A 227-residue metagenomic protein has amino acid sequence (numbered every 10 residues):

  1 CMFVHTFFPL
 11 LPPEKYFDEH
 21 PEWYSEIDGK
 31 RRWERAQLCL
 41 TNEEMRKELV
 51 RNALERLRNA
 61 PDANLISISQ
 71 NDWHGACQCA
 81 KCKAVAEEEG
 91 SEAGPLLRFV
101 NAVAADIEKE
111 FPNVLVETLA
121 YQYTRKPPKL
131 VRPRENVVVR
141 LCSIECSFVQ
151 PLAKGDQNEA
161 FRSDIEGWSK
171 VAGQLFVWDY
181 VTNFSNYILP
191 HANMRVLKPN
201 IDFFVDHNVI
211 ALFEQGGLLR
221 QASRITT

Functional and structural regions predicted by a protein language model:
C1-R98, E108-P112, A120, V138-L141 (+1 more regions): Feature activates predominantly on carbohydrate-active enzymes
D18-H20, V131-L152, Q157-F161: Active-site-adjacent "gating/activation" loops or surface patches in catalytic cores
N59-P61, V131-R134, D206: Extracellular/periplasmic catalytic domains that process cell-envelope and extracellular macromolecules
G75-A80, F148-Q150, S223-R224: Short acidic/His/Gly/Ser-rich catalytic and metal-binding motifs that mark active-site loops of diverse hydrolases
E117-E145, I188-V196, Q221-T226: Substrate-binding cleft/loops of secretory-pathway carbohydrate-active enzymes
Y121-L130, G155-G167, K198-P199: Alpha-helical scaffolding within the catalytic cores of extracellular/periplasmic polymer-degrading hydrolases
P133-V138, G173, N208-I210: Glycine-enriched alpha-helix->loop->beta-strand junction motifs that scaffold or abut catalytic
S185-T227: Substrate-binding cleft of secreted/luminal carbohydrate-active enzymes
